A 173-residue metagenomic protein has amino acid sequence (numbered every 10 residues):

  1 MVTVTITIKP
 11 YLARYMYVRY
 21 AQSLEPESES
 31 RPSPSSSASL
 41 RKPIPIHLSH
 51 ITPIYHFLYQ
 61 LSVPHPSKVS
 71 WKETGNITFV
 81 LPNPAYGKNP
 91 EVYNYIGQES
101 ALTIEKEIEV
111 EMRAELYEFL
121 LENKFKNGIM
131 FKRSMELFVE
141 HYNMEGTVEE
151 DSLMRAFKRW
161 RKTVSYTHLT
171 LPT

Functional and structural regions predicted by a protein language model:
M1-I96: Long, low-complexity interaction regions most often at the N-terminus
S36, T163-Y166: Short, compositionally biased segments
Q98-R113: Basic, short loop/linker segments at the boundary and entry of helix-turn-helix/winged-helix-like folds
E109-I129: Short, amphipathic alpha-helical "recognition" segments used to contact nucleic acids or chromatin
M130-N143: DNA-recognition alpha helix
T147-K162: Major-groove recognition helix of helix-turn-helix-like DNA-binding domains
T167-T173: Conserved small/polar residues in nucleotide/adenosyl-binding loops
